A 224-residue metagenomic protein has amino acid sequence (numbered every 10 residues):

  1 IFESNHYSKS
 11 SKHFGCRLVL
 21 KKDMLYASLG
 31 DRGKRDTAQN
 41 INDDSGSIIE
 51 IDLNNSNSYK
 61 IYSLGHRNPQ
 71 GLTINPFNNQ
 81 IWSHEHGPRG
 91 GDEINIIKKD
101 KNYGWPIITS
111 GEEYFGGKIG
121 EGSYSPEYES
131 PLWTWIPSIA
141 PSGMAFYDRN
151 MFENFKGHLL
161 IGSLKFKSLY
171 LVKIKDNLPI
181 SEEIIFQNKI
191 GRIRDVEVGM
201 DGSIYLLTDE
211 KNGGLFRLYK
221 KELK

Functional and structural regions predicted by a protein language model:
I1-L20: Asp-box/WD-like beta-propeller blade repeats and closely related beta-sheet repeat scaffolds
L20-K21, L72: Conserved beta-propeller blade repeats
K22, D201-G202: Short, solvent-exposed coil/turn segments at beta-strand boundaries
D31-E183, G191, D201, G213-G214 (+1 more regions): Beta-propeller domain segments
I193-D195: Repeated scaffold domains used in trafficking and secretory/extracellular systems, primarily beta-propellers
I204-D209: Short, exposed beta-strand-loop hairpins at the edges of beta-sheets in extracellular/periplasmic proteins
